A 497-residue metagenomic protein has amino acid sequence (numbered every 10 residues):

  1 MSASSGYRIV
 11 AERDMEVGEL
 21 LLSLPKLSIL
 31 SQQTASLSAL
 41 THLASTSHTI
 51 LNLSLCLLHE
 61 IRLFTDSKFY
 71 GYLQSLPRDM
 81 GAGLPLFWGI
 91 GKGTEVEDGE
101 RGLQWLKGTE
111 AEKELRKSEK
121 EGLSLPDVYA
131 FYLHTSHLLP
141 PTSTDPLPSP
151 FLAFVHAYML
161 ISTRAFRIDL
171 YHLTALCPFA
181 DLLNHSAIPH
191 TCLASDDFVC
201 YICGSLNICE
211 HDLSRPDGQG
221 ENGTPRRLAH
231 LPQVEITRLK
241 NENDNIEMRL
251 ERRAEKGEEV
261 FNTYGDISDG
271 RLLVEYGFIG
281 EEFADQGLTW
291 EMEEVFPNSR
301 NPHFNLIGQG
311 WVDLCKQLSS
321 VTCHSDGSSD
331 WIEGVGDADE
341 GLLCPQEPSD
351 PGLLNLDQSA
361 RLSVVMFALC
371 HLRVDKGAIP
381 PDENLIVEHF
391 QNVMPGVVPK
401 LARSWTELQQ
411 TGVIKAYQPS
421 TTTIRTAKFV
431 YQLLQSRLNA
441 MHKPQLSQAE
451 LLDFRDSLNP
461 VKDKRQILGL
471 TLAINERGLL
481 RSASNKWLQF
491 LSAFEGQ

Functional and structural regions predicted by a protein language model:
M1-D14, L20-L21, P25-L73, P77-M80 (+4 more regions): Charged low-complexity "KEKE/polyampholyte" interaction tracts
M1-G6, K68-D266: Catalytic core of the SET domain in histone-lysine N-methyltransferases, recognizing conserved active-site
M15, P148, L170-T174, D463 (+1 more regions): Intrinsic disorder
